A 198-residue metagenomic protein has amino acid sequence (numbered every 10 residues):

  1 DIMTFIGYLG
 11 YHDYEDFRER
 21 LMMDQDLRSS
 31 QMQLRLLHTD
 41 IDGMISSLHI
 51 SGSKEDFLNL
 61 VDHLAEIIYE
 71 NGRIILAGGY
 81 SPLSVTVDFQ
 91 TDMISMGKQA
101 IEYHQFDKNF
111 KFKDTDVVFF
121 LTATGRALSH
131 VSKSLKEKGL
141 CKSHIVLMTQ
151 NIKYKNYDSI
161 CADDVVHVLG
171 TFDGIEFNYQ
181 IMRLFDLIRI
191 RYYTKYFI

Functional and structural regions predicted by a protein language model:
D1-D62: HTH-adjacent hinge/linker in prokaryotic transcriptional regulators
L58-G72: Glycine-rich phosphate/diphosphate-binding loops that line cofactor/substrate pockets in enzymes
Y69-F197: Glycine-rich phosphate-binding loops that contact phosphosugars or nucleotide phosphates
